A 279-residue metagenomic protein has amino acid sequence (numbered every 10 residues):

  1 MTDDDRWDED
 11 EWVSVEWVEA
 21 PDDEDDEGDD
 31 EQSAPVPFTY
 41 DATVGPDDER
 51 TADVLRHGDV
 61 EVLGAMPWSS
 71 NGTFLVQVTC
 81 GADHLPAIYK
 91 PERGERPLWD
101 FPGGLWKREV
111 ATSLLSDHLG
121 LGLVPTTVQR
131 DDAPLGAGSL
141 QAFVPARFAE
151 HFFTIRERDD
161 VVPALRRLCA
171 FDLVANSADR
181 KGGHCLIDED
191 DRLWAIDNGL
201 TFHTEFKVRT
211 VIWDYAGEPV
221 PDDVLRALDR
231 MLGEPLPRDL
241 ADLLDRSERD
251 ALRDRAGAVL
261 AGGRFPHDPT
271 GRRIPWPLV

Functional and structural regions predicted by a protein language model:
M1, V36-T39, M66, M231: Detector for methionine-enriched segments
T2, T39, T43, T51 (+8 more regions): Residue-identity detector for threonine
D3-D23, E27, T79, P102 (+1 more regions): C-terminal catalytic region of ATP-dependent kinase domains
D10-L55: Juxta-kinase regulatory segment immediately upstream of eukaryotic protein kinase catalytic domains
V13, D29-Y40, P145-C169, A261-V279: Repeat-unit-sized solenoid/scaffold elements
P21, P35-P37, P46, P86 (+5 more regions): Proline-rich intrinsically disordered, low-complexity coils
P46-G64, N176, A261-R272: Short loop/turn hinge sites at secondary-structure boundaries
D53-I155, D160-V161, L165-A178, G182-G183 (+1 more regions): Conserved ATP-binding subdomain of kinase catalytic cores across diverse folds
